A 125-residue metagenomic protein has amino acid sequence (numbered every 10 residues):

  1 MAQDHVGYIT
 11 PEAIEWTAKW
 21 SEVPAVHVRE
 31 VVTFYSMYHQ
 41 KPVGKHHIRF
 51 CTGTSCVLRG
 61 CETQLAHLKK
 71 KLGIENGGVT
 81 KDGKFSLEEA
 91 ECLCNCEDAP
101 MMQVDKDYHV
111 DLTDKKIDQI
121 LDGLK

Functional and structural regions predicted by a protein language model:
M1-K125: Signature of N-terminal electron-transfer/Fe-S-associated modules in redox systems
